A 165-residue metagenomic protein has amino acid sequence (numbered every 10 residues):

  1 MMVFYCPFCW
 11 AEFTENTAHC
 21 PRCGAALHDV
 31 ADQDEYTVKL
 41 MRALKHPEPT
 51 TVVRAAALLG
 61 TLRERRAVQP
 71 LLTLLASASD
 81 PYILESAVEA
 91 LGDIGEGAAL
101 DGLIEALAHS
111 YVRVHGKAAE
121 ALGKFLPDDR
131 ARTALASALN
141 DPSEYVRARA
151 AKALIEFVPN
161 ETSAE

Functional and structural regions predicted by a protein language model:
V3, A31-A43, E64-A76, E96-A108 (+2 more regions): Amphipathic alpha-helical scaffolding segments comprising HEAT/armadillo-like alpha-solenoid repeats
C6-C9, C20-C23: Short cysteine-rich clusters marking metal-coordination/redox-active sites
F13, L27: Cys/His-rich microdomains that often coordinate metals
N16-H19, V30-Q33: Short Cys/His-rich "knuckle" micro-motifs
G24-A25, G60, G92, G123 (+1 more regions): Structural signature of alpha-helical solenoid repeat scaffolds
P47-E48, S79-D80, S110-Y111, P142-S143: Short inter-helical turns and helix N-cap capping residues of alpha-solenoid HEAT/ARM repeat scaffolds
